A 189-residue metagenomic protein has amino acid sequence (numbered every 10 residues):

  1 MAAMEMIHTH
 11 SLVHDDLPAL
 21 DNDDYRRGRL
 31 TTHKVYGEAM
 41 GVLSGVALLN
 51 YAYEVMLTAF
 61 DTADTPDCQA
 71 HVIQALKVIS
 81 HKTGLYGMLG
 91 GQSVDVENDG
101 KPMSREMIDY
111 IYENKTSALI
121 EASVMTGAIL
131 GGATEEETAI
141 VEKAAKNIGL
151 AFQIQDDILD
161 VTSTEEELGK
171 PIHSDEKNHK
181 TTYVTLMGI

Functional and structural regions predicted by a protein language model:
M1-I189: All-alpha prenyltransferase/terpene-synthase fold signal
